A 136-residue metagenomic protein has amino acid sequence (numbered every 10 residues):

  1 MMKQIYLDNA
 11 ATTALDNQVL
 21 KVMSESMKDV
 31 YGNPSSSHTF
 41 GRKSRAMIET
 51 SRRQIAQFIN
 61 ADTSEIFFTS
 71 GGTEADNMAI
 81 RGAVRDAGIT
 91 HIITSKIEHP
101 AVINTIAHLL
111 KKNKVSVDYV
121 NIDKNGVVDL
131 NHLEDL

Functional and structural regions predicted by a protein language model:
M1-L136: Pyridoxal 5′-phosphate
